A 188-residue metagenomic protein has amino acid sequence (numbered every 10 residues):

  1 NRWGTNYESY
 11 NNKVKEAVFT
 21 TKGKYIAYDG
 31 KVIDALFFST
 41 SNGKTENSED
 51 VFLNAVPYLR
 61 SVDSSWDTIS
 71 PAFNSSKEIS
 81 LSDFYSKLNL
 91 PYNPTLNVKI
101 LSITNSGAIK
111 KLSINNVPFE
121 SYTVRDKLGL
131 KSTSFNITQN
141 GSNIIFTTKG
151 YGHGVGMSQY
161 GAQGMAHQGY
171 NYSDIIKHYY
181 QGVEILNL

Functional and structural regions predicted by a protein language model:
N1-L188: Conserved, single-site charged/polar hotspot
